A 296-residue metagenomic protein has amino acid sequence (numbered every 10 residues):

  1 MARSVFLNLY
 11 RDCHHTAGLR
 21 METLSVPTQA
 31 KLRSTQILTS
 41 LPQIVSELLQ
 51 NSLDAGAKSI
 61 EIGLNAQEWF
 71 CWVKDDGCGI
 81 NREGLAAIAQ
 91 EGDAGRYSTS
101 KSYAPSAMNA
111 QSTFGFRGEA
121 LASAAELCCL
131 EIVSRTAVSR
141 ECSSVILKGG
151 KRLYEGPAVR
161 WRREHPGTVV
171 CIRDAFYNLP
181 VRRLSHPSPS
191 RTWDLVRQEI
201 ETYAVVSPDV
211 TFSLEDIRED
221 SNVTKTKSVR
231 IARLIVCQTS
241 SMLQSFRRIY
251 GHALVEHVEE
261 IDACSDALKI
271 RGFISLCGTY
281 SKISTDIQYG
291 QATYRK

Functional and structural regions predicted by a protein language model:
M1-P187: GHKL (Bergerat-fold) ATPase N-terminal catalytic module, capturing the glycine-rich phosphate-binding loop and acidic
A104-R295: Glycine/threonine-rich ATP-lid/beta-loop region of ATP-binding domains
